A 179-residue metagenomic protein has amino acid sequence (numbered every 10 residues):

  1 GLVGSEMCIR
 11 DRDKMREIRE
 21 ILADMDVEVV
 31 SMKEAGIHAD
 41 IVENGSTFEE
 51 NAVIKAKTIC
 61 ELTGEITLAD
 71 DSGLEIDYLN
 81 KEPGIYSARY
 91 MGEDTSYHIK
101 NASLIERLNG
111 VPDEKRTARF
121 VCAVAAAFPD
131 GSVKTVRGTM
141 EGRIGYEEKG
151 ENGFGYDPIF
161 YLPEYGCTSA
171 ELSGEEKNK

Functional and structural regions predicted by a protein language model:
S5-E6, R10-G174, N178-K179: Anionic-ligand binding patches
